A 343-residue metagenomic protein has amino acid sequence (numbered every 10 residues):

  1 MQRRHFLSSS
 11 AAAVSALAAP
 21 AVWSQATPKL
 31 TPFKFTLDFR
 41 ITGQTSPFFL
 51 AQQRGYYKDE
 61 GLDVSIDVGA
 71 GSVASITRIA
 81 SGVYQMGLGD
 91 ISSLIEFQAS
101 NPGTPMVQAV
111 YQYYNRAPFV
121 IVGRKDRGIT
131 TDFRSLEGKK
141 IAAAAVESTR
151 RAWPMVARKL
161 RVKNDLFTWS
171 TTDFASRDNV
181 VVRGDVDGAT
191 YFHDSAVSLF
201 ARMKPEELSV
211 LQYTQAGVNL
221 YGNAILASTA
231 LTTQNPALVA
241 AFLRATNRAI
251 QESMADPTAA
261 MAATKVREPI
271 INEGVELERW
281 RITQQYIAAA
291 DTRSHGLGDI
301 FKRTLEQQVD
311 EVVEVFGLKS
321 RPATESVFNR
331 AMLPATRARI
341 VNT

Functional and structural regions predicted by a protein language model:
H5-S24: N-terminal export signals
A26-D173, V180-R183, D187-H193, L211-Y213 (+1 more regions): Short, glycine-/small- and polar/acidic-enriched structural segments that line small-molecule recognition paths
Y56, L62, V162, K204-P205 (+2 more regions): Helix N-cap/coil-helix junction residues
S65, V73, L277-Q285, A323-R337: Short linear loop/turn motifs
S92, K125, A175-I270: Pocket-lining segment of extracytoplasmic ligand-binding domains
N235-G317: Secondary-structure end/capping motifs
L305-T343: Conserved C-terminal helix/tail region of periplasmic/extracytoplasmic solute-binding proteins
